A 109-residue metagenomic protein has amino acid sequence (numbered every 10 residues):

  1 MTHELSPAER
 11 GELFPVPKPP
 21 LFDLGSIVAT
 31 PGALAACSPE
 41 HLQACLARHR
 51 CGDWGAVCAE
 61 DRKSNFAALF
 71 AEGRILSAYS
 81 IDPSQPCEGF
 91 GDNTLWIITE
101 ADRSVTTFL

Functional and structural regions predicted by a protein language model:
M1, A29, C37, V105-T106: Intrinsically disordered/low-complexity terminal segments and short unstructured peptides
M1-P17: Intrinsically disordered, low-complexity and often Lys/Arg-enriched segments
A8-G11, A56-A59, E88-D92: Short amphipathic alpha-helical surface micro-motifs
L13-S84: Compact soluble domain cores
A71-L109: Short, compact, well-ordered microdomains
